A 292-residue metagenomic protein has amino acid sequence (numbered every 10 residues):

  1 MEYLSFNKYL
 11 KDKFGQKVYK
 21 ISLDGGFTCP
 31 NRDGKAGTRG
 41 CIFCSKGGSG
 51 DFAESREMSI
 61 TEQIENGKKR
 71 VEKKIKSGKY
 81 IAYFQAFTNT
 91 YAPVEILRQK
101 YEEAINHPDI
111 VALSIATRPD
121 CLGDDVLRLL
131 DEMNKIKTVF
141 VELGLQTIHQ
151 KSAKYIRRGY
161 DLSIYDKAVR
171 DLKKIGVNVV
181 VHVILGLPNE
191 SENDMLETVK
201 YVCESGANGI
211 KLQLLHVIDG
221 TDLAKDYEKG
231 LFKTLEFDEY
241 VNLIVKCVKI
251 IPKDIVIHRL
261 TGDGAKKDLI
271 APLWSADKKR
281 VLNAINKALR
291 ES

Functional and structural regions predicted by a protein language model:
M1-I81: N-terminal [4Fe-4S]-dependent radical SAM core
M1-K8, D12, K17-Y19, G209 (+1 more regions): Auxiliary Fe-S-binding modules of radical SAM enzymes
Y19-L23, Y80-A82, L113-I115, V139-L143 (+3 more regions): Hydrophobic faces of well-ordered beta-strands that scaffold small-molecule active sites in alpha/beta enzyme cores
G47-G67, V71-V94, D109-L122, T138-I164 (+1 more regions): Core AdoMet radical
G67-V71, L122-I136, K167, L196-G206 (+1 more regions): Short amphipathic alpha-helices and their capping/turn segments at secondary-structure boundaries
V71-I75, Y101-P108, R128-T138, R170-K174 (+1 more regions): Acidic (Asp/Glu)-rich catalytic clusters
V94-E102, G123-E132, I156, M195: Distinct, well-ordered alpha-helical segments
S163-D222, D238-D263: Conserved C-terminal portion of the radical SAM core fold that forms the substrate/S-adenosylmethionine-binding
